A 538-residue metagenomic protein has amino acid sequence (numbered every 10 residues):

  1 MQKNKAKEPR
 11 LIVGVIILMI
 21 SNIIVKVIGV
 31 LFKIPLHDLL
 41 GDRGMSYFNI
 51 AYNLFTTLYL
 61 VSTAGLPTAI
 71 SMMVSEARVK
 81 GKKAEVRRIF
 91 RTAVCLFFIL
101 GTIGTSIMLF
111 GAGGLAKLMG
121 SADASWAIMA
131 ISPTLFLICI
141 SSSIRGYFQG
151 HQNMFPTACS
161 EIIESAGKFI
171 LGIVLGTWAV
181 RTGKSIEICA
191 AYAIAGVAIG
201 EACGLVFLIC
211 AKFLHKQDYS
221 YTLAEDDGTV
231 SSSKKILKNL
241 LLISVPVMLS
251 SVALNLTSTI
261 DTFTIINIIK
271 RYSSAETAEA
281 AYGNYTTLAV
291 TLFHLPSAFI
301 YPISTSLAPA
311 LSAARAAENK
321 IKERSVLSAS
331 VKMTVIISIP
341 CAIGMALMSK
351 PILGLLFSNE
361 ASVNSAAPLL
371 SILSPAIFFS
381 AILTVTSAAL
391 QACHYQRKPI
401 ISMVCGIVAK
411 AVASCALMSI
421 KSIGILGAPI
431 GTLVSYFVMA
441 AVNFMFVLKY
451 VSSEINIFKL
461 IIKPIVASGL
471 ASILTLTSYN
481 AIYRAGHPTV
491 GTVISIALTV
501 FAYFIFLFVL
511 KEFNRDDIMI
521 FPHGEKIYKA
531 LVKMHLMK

Functional and structural regions predicted by a protein language model:
M1-I28, A84, R88, D227-L254 (+1 more regions): N-terminal membrane topogenesis motif
R10-T68, F98, T105, L109 (+2 more regions): Signature of the first transmembrane helix
L36-T57, I186-A191, K235-I243, I266-H294 (+1 more regions): Interfacial/gating helices of multi-pass transporter permease domains
A64-V79, S297-E318, L327, S387: Helix-loop junctions and terminal segments of transmembrane helices in multi-pass membrane transport/translocation
G113-I131, A346-I377: Interfacial segments at transmembrane-helix termini and the short loops linking adjacent helices
L137-S160, P375-C405: Membrane-interface junctions at transmembrane-helix termini in multi-pass inner-membrane proteins
F155, A166-A211, R397, I407-A441 (+4 more regions): Membrane-interface helix-loop junctions in multi-pass transport and translocation proteins
T477-K538: Membrane-proximal transmembrane or re-entrant/amphipathic helices at the cytosolic face
